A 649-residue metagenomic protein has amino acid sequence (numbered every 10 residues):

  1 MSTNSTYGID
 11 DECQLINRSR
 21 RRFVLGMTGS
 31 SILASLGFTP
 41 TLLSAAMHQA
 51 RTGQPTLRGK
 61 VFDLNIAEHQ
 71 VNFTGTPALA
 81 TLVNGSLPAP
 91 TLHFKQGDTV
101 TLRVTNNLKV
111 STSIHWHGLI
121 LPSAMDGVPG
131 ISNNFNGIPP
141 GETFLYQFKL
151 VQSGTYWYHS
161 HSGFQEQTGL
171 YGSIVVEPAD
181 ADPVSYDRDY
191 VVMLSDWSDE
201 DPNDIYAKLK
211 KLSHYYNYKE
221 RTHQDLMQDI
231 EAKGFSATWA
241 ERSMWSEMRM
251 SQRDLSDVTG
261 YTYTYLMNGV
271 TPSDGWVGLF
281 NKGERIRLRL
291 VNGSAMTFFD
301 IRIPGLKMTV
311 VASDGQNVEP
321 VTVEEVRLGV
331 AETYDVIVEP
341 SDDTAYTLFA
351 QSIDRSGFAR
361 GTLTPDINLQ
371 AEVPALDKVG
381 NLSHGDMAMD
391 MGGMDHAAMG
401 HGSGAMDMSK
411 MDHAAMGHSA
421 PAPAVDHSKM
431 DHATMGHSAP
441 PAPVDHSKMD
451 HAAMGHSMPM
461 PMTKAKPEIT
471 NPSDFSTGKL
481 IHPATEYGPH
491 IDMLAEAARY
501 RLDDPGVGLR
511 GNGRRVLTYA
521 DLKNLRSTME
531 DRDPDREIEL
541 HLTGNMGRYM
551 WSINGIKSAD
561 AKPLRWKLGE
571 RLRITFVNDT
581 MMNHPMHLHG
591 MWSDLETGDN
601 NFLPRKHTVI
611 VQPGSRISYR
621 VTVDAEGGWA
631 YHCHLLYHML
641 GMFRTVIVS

Functional and structural regions predicted by a protein language model:
M1-S19: N-terminal secretory signal peptides
S2-N4, G8, L57-S185, D257 (+8 more regions): Histidine- and aromatic-enriched segments that form or immediately flank copper-ligand environments
I16-R22, I32-T52: N-terminal twin-arginine translocation
M47-R58, T463, I469-A497, D503 (+2 more regions): N-terminal pre-domain segments of enzymes
T52-P55, Y171-S195, R360-G393, G641-S649: Extracytoplasmic/periplasmic copper-protein system
E68, P77, T81, L194-F280: Mobile cap/lid helix-loop segments that border enzyme active or cofactor-binding sites and regulate substrate access
D126-I138, W239-H396, H413, H446 (+4 more regions): Histidine- and aromatic-rich segments of cupredoxin/plastocyanin-like copper-binding domains
H384-K464: Histidine-centered metal-binding segments
